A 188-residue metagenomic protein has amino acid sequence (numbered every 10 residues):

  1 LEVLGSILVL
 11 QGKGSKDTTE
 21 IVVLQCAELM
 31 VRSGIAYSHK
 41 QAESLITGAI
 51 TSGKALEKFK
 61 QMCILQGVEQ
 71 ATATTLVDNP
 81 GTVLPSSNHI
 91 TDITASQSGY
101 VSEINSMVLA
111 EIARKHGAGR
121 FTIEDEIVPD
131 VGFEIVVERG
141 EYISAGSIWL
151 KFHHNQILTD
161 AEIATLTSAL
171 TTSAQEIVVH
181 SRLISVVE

Functional and structural regions predicted by a protein language model:
L1-E188: Well-ordered secondary-structure scaffolds
